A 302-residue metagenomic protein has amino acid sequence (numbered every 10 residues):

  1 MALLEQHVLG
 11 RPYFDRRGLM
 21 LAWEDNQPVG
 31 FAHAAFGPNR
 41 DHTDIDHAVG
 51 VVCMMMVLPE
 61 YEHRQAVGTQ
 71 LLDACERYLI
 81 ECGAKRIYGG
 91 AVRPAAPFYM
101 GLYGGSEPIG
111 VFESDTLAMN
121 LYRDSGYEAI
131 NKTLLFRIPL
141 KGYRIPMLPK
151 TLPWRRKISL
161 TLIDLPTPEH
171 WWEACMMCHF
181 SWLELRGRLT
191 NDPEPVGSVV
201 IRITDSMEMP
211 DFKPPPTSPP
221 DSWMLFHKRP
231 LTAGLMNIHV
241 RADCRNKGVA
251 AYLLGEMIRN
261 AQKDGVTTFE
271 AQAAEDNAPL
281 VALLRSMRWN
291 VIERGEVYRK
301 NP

Functional and structural regions predicted by a protein language model:
M1-D25, F31-H42, D164-F212, P220-L225: Active-site rim helix/loop that mediates acceptor-substrate recognition in acyltransferases
M20, G30-A34, G50, M55 (+4 more regions): Conserved GNAT-family N-acetyltransferase fold
P38-V52, H63, K85, D205-L235 (+3 more regions): A conserved beta-turn-beta hairpin within the catalytic core of GNAT-like acetyltransferases that forms part
N39, G90, S106-L140, Q272 (+1 more regions): Conserved catalytic-core motifs of GNAT/GCN5-like acyltransferases
V52-R64, A91-R93, N237-N246: A short, internal acetyl-CoA/4′-phosphopantetheine-binding micro-motif in the GNAT/acyltransferase core
H63-I80, R86, V240, N246-K263 (+1 more regions): Conserved acetyl-CoA-binding loop-helix of GNAT-fold acetyltransferases
L79-G110, T133, A261-A273: Conserved GNAT acetyl-CoA-binding A-motif
A118-E169: Acyltransferase donor/substrate-recognition loop-hinge adjacent to the catalytic core
